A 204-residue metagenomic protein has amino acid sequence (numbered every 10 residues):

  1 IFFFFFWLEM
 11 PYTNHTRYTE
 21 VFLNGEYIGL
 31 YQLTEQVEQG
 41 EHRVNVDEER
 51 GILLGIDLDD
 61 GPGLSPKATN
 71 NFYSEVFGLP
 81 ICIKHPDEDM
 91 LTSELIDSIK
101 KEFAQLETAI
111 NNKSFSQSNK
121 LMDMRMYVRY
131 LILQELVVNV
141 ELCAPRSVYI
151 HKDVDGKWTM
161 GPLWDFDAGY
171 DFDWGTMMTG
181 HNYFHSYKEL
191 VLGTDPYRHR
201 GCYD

Functional and structural regions predicted by a protein language model:
I1-D204: Phosphate/dinucleotide-binding and metal-coordinating scaffold of catalytic cores in nucleotide-dependent enzymes
